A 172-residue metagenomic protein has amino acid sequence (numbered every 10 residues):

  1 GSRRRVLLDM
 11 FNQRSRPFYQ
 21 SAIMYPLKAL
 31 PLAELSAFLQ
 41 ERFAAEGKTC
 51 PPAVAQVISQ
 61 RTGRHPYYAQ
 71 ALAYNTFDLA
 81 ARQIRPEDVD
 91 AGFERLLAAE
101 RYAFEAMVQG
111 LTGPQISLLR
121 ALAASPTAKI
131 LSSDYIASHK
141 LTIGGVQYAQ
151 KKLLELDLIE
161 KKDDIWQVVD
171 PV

Functional and structural regions predicted by a protein language model:
G1-S15: Sensor-1/coupling segment of RecA-like P-loop NTPase cores
R14-A22: Short glycine/proline- and charge-enriched loop/turn segments that cap or connect secondary-structure elements
I23-E34: Conserved AAA+ ATPase "SRH/arginine-finger" region at the nucleotide-binding site
L27, I58, L118: Conserved RecA-like P-loop NTPase ATPase core
Q40-A103, D163: Amphipathic alpha-helical "lid/sensor" segments that cap RecA-like P-loop NTPase cores
Y102-V172: C-terminal leucine-rich, beta-strand-based interaction scaffolds used for sensing/assembly
